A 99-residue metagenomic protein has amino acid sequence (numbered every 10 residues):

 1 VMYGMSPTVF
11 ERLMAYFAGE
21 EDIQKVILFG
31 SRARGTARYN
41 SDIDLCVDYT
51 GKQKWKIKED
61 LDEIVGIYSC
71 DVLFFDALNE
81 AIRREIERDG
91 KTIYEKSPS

Functional and structural regions predicted by a protein language model:
V1-K25, A33-Y39, D48-S99: Catalytic core of pol beta-like nucleotidyltransferases
